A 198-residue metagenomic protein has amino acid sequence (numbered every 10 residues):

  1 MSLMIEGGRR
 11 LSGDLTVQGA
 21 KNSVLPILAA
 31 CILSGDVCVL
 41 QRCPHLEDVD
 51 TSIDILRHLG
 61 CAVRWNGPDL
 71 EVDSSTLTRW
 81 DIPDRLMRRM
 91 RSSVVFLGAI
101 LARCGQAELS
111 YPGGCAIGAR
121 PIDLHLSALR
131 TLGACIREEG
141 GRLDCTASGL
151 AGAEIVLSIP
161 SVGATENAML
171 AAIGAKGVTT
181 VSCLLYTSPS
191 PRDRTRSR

Functional and structural regions predicted by a protein language model:
M1-T16, I53, G60-R85, A134-S158 (+1 more regions): Self-splicing inteins and homing endonuclease
S2, T16-V37, R64-G67: N-terminal glycine-rich anion-binding loops that anchor highly charged ligand groups
A30-S34, H58, A99-R103, A172-A175: Alpha-helix C-terminal capping segments
Q41-P112: Glycine-rich, N-terminal phosphate-binding loop and its surrounding beta-alpha-beta segment
W80-V156: Hydrophobic alpha-helical hairpins/lids featuring a short glycine-rich hinge
T165-E166, L170-T180: Internal alpha/beta core interface subdomains
Y186-R198: Single conserved hydrophobic/aromatic residue that forms the stacking wall/gate of nucleotide- or nucleobase-binding
